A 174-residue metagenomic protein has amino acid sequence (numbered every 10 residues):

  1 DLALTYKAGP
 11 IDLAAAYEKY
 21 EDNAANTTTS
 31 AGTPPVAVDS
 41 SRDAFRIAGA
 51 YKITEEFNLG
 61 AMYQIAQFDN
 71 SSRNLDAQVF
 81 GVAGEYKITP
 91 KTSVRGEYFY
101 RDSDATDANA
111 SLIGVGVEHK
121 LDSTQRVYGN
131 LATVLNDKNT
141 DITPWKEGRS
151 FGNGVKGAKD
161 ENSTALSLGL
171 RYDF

Functional and structural regions predicted by a protein language model:
D1-G114, H119, A132: Detector for outer-membrane/organellar transmembrane beta-barrel domains, recognizing the amphipathic beta-strand
D22, N136, V155: Short, acidic Gly/Pro/Ser/Thr-rich loop/turn segments
T27, R73, N139-E147: Outer-membrane beta-barrel and related beta-rich outer-membrane complex signature in Gram-negative bacteria
E56, K91, S123-R126, D160: Short loop/turn motifs that connect adjacent beta-strands in outer-membrane beta-barrel proteins
I113-D141: A contiguous, mid-protein "functional segment" used to position or interact with cofactors/ions or partner subunits
V115, H119-L121, A158-F174: Outer-membrane beta-barrel "beta-signal"
R126, E147-G148: Intrinsic disorder/low-complexity segments enriched in polar/small residues
G148-G157: Low-complexity, intrinsically disordered Gly/Pro/Thr-rich segments
